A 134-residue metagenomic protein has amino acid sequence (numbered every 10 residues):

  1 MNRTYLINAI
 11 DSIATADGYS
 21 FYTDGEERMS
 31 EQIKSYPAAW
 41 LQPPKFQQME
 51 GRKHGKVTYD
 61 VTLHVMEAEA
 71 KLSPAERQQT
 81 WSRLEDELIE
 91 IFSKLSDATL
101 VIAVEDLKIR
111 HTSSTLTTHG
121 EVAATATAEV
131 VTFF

Functional and structural regions predicted by a protein language model:
M1-S30, P44-F134: Charged, amphipathic alpha-helical segments and their flanking helix caps
K34-K45: A short, hydrophobic beta-strand-centered structural micro-motif
